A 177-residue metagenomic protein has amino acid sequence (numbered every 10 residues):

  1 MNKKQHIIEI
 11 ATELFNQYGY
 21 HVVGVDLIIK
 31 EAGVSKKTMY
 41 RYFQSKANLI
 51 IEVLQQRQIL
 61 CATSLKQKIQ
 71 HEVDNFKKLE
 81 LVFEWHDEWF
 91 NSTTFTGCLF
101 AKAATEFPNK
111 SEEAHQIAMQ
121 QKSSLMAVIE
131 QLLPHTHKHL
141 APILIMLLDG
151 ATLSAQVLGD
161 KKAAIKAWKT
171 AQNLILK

Functional and structural regions predicted by a protein language model:
K3-A11, I28, V53-R57, C61: Generic hydrophobic, amphipathic alpha-helix propensity
H6, I10, L14-N48: Helix-turn-helix
K46, V53, R57-C61, N75 (+3 more regions): Hydrophobic/aromatic residues within well-ordered alpha-helical segments
E52, K66-S92, A141-L144: Hydrophobic alpha-helical connector segments
Q67, E113-V128: Short, solvent-exposed amphipathic helices
F90-Q116: Amphipathic alpha-helical segments used for helix-helix packing
A114-M119, H135-I175: Hydrophobic/aromatic-rich alpha-helical bundle segments in the mid-to-C-terminal region
